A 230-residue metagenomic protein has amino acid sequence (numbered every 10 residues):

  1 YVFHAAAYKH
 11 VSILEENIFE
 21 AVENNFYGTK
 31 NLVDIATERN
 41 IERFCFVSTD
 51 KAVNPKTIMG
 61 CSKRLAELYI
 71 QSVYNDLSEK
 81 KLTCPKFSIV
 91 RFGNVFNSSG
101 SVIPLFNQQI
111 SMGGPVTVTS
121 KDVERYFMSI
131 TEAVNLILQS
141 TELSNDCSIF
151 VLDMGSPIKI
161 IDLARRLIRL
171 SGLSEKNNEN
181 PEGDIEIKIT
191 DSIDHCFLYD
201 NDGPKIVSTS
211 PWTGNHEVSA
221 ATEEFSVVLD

Functional and structural regions predicted by a protein language model:
H4, Y8-L68, S72, S78: Conserved Rossmann-fold NAD(P)-dependent oxidoreductase catalytic core, especially the SDR/UDP-sugar
L82, L105-M128, E132, L136-I160 (+1 more regions): A conserved pocket-lining segment of Rossmann-fold NAD(P)-dependent short-chain dehydrogenase/reductase
K86-R91, V95: Rossmann-like NAD(H)/NADP(H) cofactor-binding core
L143-D194, N201: Mid/C-terminal beta-alpha module of Rossmann-like enzyme folds, strongest in SDR-family dehydrogenases/epimerases
C196-S210: Proline/serine/threonine-rich low-complexity linkers at boundaries of modular beta-sandwich domains
T213-T222: Short, solvent-exposed loop/linker segments at the N-terminal edge of repeated beta-sheet extracellular domains
T222-D230: A short glycine/threonine-centered beta-strand motif
